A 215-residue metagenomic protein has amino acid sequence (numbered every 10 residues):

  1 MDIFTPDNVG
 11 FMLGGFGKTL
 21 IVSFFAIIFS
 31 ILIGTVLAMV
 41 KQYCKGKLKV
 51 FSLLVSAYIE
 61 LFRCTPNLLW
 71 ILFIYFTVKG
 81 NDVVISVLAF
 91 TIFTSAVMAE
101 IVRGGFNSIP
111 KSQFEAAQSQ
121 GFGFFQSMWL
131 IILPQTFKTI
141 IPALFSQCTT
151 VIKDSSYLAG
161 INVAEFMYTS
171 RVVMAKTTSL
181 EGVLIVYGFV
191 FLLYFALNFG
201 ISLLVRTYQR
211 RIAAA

Functional and structural regions predicted by a protein language model:
M1-A215: Transmembrane alpha-helices and adjacent helix-loop boundaries
